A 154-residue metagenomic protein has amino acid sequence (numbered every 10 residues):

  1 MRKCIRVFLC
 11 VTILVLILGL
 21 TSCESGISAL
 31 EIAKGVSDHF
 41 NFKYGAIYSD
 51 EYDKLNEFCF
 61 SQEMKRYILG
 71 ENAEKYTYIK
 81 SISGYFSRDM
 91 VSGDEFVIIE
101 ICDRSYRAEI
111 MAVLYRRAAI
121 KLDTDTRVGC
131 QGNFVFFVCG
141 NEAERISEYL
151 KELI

Functional and structural regions predicted by a protein language model:
M1-L9: Bacterial N-terminal signal peptides that target proteins for export
L18-S22: C-terminal motif of bacterial Sec signal peptides marking the signal peptidase cleavage site
C23-I154: Soluble, non-membrane globular domain cores that form compact, hydrophobic packing and curved binding surfaces
